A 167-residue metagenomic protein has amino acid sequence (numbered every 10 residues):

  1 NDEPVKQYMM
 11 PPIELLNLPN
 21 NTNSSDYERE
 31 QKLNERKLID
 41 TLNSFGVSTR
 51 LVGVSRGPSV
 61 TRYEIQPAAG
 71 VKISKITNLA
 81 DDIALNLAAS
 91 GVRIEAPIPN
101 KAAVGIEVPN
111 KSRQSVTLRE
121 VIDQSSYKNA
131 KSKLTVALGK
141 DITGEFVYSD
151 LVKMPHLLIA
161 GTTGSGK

Functional and structural regions predicted by a protein language model:
N1-H156, A160-S165: Primarily NTPase-proximal linker/entry elements flanking Walker-type ATP/GTP-binding cores
